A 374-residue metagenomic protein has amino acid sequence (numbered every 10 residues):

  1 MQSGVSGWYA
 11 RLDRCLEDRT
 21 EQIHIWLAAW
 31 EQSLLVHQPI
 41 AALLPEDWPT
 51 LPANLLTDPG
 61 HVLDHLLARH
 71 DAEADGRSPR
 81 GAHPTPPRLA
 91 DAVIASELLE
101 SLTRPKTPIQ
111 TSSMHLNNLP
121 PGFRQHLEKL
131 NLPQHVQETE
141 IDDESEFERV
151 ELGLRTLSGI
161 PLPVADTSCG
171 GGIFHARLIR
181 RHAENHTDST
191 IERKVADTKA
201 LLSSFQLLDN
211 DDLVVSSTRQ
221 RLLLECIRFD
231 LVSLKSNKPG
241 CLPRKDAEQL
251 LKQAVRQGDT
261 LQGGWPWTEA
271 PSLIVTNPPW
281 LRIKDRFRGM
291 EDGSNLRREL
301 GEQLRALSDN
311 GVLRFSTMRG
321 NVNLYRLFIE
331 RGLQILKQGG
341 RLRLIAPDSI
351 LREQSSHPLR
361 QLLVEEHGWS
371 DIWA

Functional and structural regions predicted by a protein language model:
M1-S217, D259, G264, R352-R360: Class I S-adenosyl-L-methionine
S33, E73, E100, E225 (+3 more regions): Phosphate/oxyanion-binding loops and surfaces in catalytic or ligand/nucleic-acid-binding neighborhoods
D75, G172-I191, T260-W373: SAM-dependent methyltransferase catalytic-core segment centered on the flexible catalytic loop and adjoining short
R104-I109, S189, F229, S233 (+2 more regions): Short, flexible/disordered secondary-structure transition segments
G122, A254-Q257, A270: Catalytic cores of RNA-modifying enzymes
K194-K199, P239-L250, R305-S308, L362-E366: Short, conserved catalytic or adaptor-binding loops enriched in Gly and charged residues
S204-Q206, A254, G368-D371: Conserved beta-strand segments of alpha/beta enzyme cores
D211, S217-G264: S-adenosyl-L-methionine
